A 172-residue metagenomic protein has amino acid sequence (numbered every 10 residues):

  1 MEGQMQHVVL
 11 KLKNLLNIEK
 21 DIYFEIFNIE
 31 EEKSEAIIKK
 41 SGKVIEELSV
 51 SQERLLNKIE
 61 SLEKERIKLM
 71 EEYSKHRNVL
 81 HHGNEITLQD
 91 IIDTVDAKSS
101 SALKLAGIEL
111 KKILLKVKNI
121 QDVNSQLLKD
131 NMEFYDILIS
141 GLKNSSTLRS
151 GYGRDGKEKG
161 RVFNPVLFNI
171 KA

Functional and structural regions predicted by a protein language model:
M1-Q6, G107-K111: Short hydrophobic/aromatic-rich motifs at helix boundaries and adjacent loops
E2-D93: Extended, charge-rich alpha-helical scaffolding segments
N84-A172: Short terminal interaction segments
